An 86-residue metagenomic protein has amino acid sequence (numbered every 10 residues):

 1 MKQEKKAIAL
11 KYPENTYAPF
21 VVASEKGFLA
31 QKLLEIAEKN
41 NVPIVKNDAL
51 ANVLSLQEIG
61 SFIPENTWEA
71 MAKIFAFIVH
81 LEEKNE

Functional and structural regions predicted by a protein language model:
M1-E86: Divalent-cation
